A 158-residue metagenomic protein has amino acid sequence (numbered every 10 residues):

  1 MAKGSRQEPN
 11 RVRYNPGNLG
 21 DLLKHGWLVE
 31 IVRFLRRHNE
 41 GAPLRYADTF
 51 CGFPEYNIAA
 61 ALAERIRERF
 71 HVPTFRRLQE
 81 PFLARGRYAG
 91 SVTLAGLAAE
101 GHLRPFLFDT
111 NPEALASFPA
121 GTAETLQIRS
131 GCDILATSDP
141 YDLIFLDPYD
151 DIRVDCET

Functional and structural regions predicted by a protein language model:
M1-T158: Class I S-adenosyl-L-methionine-dependent methyltransferase catalytic core
